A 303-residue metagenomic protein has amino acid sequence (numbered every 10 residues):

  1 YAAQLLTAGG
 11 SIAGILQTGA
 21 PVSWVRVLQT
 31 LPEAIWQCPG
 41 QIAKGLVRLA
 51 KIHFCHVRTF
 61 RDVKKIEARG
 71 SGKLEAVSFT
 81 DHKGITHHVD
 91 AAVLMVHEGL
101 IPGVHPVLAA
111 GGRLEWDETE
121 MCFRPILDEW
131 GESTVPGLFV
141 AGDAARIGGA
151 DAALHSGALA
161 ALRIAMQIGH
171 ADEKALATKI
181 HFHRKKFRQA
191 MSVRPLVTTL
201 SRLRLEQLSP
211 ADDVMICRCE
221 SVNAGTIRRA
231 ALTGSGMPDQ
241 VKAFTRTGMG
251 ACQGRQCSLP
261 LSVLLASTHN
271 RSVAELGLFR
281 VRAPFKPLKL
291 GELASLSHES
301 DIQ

Functional and structural regions predicted by a protein language model:
Y1-T245, A251, R255-L264, T268-I302: Residues forming the flavin
